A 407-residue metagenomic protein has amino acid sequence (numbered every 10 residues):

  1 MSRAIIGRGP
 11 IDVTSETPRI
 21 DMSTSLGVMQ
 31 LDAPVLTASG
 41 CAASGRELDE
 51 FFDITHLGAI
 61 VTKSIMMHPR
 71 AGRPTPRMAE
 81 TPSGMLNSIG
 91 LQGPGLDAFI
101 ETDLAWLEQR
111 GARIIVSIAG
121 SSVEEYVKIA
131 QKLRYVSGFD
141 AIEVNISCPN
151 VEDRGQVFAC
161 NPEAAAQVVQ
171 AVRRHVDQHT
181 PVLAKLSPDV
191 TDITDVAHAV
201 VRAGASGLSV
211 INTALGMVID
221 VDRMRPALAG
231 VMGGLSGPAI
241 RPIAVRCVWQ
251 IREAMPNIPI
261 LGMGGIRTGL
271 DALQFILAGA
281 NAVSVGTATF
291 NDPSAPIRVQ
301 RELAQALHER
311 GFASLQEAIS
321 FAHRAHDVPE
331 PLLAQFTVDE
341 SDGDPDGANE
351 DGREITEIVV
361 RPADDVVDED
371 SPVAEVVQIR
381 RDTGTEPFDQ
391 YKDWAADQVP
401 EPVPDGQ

Functional and structural regions predicted by a protein language model:
M1-I114, A119-S121, V359, A363 (+1 more regions): N-terminal capping/small domains of soluble enzymes
M1-P18, L235-N257, R267-Q407: Alpha/beta catalytic cores of nucleotide-metabolism and tRNA/nucleoside-modifying enzymes
V35-A38, G58-T62, I114-I118, I142-V144 (+5 more regions): Hydrophobic faces of well-ordered beta-strands that scaffold small-molecule active sites in alpha/beta enzyme cores
G45, G93-D97, E101, G120-V123 (+9 more regions): Electropositive phosphate-/nucleotide-binding environments in soluble metabolic enzymes
D49, D97-L104, V127, A166-Q170 (+3 more regions): Predominant activation on well-ordered alpha-helical scaffold segments within soluble catalytic domains
M66-A71, P149-V151, L215-V218, T289-D292: Short gly/pro/ser/thr-enriched loop/turn and capping motifs at secondary-structure boundaries
G72-P82, I219-M232, T289-F312: C-terminal helical cap(s) of enzyme catalytic domains, especially alpha/beta-barrels
Q109, S121-L261, L270-Q274, A278 (+1 more regions): Alpha/beta enzyme core
